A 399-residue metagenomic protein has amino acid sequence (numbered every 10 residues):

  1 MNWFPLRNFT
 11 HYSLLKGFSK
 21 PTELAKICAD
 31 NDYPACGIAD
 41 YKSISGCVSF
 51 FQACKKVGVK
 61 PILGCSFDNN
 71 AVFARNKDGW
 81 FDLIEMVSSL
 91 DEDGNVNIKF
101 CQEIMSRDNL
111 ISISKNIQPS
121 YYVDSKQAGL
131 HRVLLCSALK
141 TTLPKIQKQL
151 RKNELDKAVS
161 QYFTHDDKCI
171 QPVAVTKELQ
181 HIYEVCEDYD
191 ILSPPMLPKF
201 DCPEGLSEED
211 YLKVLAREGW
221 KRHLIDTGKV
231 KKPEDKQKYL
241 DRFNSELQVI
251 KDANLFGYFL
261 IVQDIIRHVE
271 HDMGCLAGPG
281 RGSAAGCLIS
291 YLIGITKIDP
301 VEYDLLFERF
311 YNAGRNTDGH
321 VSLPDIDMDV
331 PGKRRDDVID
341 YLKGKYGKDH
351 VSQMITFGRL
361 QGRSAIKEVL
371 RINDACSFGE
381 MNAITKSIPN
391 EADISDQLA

Functional and structural regions predicted by a protein language model:
M1-A399: Alpha-helical scaffold/interaction cores of sigma-54-like transcription cofactors and many family A DNA polymerases
